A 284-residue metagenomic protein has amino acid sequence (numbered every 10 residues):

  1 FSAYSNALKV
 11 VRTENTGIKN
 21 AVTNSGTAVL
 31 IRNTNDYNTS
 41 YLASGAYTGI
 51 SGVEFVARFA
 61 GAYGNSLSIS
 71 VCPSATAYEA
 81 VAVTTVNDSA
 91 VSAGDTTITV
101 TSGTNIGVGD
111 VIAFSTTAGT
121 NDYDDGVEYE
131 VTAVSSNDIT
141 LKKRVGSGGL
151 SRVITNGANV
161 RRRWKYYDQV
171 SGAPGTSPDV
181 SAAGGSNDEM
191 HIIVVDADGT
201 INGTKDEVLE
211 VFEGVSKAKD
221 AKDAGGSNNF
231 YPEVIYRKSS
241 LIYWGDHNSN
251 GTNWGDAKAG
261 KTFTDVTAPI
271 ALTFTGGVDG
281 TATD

Functional and structural regions predicted by a protein language model:
F1-D284: Surface-exposed assembly/interface segments
